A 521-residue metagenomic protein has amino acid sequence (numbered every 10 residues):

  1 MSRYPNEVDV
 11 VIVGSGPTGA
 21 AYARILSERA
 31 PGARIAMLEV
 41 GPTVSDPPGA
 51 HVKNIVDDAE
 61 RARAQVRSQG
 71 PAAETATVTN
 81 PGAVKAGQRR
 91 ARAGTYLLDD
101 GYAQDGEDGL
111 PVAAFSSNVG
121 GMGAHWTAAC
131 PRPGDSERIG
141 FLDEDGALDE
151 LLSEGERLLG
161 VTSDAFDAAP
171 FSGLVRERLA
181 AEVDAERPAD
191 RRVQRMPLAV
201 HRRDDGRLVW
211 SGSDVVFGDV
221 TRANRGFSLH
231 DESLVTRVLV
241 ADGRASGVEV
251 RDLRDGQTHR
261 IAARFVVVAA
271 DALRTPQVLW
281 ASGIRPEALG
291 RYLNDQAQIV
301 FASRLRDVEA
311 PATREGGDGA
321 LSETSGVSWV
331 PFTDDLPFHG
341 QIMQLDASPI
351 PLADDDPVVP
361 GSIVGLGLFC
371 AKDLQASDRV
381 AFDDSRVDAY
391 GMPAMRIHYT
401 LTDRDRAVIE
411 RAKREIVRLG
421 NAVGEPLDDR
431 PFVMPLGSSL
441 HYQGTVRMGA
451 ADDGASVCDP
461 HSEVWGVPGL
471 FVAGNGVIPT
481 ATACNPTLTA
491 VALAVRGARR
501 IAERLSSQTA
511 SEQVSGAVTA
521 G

Functional and structural regions predicted by a protein language model:
V10-M37: N-terminal Rossmann-like FAD-binding beta1-loop-alpha1 element of flavoenzymes
G16-P17, L273, V477: Residue-level detector of alpha-helix initiation sites
E28-E60, A64, V238, E249-D318 (+3 more regions): Glycine-rich loop(s) and the adjacent beta-strand/alpha-helix scaffold that form part
P42-T75, T79, A114-A128: Conserved N-terminal glycine-rich FAD pyrophosphate-binding loop of Rossmann-like flavoproteins
R63, A73-G82, Q88-R92, G106-D108 (+3 more regions): Conserved redox-cofactor binding core of oxidoreductases
R90-F115, V119-M122, P286-R406, S439-G444 (+3 more regions): FAD cofactor-binding and catalytic pocket of flavoenzymes
Q194-A199, H230-D231, T236-A241, A407-A481 (+1 more regions): A glycine-rich dinucleotide-binding beta-alpha-beta segment and adjacent secondary-structure elements that constitute
T480-I501: A conserved FAD-binding loop/helix module that cradles the flavin
